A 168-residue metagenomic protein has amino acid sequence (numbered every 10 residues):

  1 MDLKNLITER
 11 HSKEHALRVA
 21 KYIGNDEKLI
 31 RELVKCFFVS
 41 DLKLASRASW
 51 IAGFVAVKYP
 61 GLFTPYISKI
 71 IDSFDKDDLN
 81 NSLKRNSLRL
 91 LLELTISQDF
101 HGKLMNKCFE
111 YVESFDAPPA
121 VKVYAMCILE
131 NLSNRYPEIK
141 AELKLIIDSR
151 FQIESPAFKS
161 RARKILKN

Functional and structural regions predicted by a protein language model:
M1-N168: Alpha-helical scaffold domains
